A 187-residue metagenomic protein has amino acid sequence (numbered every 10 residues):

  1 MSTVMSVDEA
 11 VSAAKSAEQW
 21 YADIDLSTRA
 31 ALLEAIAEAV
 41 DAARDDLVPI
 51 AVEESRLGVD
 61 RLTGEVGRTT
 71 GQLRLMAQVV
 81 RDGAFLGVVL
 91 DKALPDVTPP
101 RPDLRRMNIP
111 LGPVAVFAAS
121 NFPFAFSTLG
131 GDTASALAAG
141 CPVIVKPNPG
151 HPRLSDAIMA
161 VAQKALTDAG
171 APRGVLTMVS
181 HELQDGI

Functional and structural regions predicted by a protein language model:
M1-P99: N-terminal Rossmann-like NAD(P)+-binding subdomain of aldehyde/semialdehyde dehydrogenases
F85-I187: Rossmann-like NAD(P) dinucleotide-binding subdomain of oxidoreductase/dehydrogenase enzymes
